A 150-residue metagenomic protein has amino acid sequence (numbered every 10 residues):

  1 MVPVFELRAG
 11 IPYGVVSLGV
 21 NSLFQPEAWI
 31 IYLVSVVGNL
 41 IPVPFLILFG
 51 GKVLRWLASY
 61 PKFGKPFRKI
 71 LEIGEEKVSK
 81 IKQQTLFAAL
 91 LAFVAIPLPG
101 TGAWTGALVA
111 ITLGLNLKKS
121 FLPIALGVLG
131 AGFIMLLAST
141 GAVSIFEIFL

Functional and structural regions predicted by a protein language model:
V2-G14, P97-L108: Transmembrane helix boundary and interhelical junction motifs in multipass membrane proteins
V4, L91-A95, I124, V128 (+1 more regions): Small-residue faces within membrane-embedded alpha-helices
V16-S17, T112: Residues at alpha-helix termini
S17-V94, K118-K119, A125, L137-L150: Membrane-interfacial helix-loop-helix
L40, W104, L108, L129: Gly/Ser/Thr-rich beta-alpha loop segments that engage phosphate groups in nucleotides
A110-F133: Interfacial loop-to-transmembrane junctions
